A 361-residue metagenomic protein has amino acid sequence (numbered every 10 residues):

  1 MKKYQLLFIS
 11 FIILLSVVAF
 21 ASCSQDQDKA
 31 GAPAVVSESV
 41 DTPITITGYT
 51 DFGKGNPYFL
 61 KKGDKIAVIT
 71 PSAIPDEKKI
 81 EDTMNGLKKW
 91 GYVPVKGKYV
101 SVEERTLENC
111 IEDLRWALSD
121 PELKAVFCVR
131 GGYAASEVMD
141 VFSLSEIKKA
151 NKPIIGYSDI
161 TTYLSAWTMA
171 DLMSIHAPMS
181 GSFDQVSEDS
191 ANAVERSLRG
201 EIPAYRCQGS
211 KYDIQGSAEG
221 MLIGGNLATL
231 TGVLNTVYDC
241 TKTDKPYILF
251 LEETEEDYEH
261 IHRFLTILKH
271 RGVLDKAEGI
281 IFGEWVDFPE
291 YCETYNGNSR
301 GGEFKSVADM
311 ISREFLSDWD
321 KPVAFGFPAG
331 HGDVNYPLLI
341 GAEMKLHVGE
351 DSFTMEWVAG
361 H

Functional and structural regions predicted by a protein language model:
F20-S22: C-terminal motif of bacterial Sec signal peptides marking the signal peptidase cleavage site
S24-G31: Bacterial lipoprotein signal-peptidase II cleavage site
E38-E122: ATP/NTP phosphate-donor binding region
G132-K149, Y295: Short Gly/Thr/Asp-enriched flexible loops that form oxyanion-binding sites at enzyme active sites
L144-A166, M173-M179: Short, acidic/small-residue loops that bind anionic groups at enzyme active sites
M173-Y238: Conserved anion/nucleotide-ligand pocket segment
T241-V307: Internal helical hairpin/lid segments
E284-H361: ATP/nucleoside-binding phosphotransfer catalytic cores, i.e., glycine-rich phosphate-binding loops
